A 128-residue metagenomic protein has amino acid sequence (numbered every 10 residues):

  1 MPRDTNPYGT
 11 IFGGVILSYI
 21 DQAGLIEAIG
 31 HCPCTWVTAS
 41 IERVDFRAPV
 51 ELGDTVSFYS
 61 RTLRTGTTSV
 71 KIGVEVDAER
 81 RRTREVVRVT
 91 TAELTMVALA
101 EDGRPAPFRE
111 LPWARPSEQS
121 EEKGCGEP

Functional and structural regions predicted by a protein language model:
M1-S40, V97-P128: Hot-dog-fold acyl-thioester-processing enzymes
P2-R3, I41-A48, A78-R80: Short, well-ordered turn and helix-capping elements at secondary-structure junctions
L25-T65, S69-K71, V87-A92: Hydrophobic beta-strand-centered segment that forms part of the acyl-chain substrate-binding groove
E51-L52, L63-P128: HotDog/MaoC-like acyl-thioester-processing domains
